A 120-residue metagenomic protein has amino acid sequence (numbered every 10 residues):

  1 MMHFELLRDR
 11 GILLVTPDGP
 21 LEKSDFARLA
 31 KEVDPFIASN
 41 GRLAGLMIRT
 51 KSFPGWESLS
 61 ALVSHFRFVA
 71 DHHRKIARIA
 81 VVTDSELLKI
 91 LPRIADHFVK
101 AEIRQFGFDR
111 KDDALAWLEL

Functional and structural regions predicted by a protein language model:
M1-L120: Amphipathic, Lys/Arg-enriched alpha-helical "gate/interface" segment within cytosolic domains that mediates
